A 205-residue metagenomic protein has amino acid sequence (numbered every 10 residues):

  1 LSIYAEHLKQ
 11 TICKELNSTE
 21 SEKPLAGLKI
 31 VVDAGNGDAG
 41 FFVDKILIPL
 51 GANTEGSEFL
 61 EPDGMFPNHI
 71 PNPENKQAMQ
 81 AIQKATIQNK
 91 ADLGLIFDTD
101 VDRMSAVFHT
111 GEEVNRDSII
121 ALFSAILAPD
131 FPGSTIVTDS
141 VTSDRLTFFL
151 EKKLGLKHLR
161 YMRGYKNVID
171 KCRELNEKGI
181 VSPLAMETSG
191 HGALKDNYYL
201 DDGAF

Functional and structural regions predicted by a protein language model:
L1-E6, Q10, H109-T188, G192-L194: Proline/glycine-rich low-complexity loops and linkers
L1-T86: Gly/Ser/Thr-enriched, mixed-charge loops and adjacent short helices that form phosphate/oxyanion-binding elements
L8, D33, M79-Q83, L95 (+4 more regions): Buried hydrophobic positions in well-ordered alpha/beta secondary-structure cores of metabolic enzymes
V32, N36-G37, N68-K76, K84 (+4 more regions): Hydrophobic alpha-helical scaffolding
G35-G40, V101-D102, T142-D144, G190: Gly/Ser/Thr-rich loops at beta-strand to alpha-helix junctions that form or flank small-molecule/cofactor-binding
F41-I46, P67-I70, M104-T110, L146-K152 (+2 more regions): Short acidic, glycine/serine/threonine-rich loops at helix termini
I87-L93: Accessory "access/gating" subregions that flank catalytic or transport cores
S189-G190, D196-F205: Non-catalytic, conserved peripheral segments adjacent to functional cores
